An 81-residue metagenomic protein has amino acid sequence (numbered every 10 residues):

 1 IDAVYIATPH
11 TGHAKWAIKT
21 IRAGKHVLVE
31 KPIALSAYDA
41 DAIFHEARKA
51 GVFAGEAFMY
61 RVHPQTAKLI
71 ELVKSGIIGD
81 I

Functional and structural regions predicted by a protein language model:
I1-E46: Beta-loop-alpha module in the N-terminal Rossmann-like domain of NAD(P)-dependent dehydrogenases, especially those
A34-I81: A contiguous active-site-proximal alpha/beta segment in oxidoreductase catalytic domains
